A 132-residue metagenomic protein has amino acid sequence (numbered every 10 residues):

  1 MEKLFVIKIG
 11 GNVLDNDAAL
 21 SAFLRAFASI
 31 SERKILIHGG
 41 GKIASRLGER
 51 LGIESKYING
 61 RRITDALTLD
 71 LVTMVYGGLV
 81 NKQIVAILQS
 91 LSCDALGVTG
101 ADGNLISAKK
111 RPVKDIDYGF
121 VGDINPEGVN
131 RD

Functional and structural regions predicted by a protein language model:
M1-D132: Nucleotide/pyrophosphate-binding catalytic subdomain
